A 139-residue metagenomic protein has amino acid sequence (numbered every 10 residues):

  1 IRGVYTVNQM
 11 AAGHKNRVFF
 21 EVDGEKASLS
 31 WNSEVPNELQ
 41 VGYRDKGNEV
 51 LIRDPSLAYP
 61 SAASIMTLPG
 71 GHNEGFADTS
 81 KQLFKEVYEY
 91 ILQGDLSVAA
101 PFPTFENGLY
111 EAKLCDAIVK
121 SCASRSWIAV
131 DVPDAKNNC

Functional and structural regions predicted by a protein language model:
I1, M10, E25-S28, S126: Short acidic/polar mixed-charge low-complexity motifs
I1-R17, E21, E106, N137: Rossmann-like dinucleotide-binding domain that binds NAD(P)(H)
G3, L96-A100, S124-V130: Core catalytic loop region at the nicotinamide-binding pocket of NAD(P)H-dependent oxidoreductases
E21-F102, N138-C139: C-terminal glycine/acidic-rich active-site capping loop/insertion
V87, G108, R125: Hydrophobic, well-ordered secondary-structure elements that form the walls of internal hydrophobic environments
A99-E106, P133: C-terminal/domain-terminus segments
G108-K120: C-terminal hydrophobic helical "lid"/dimerization subdomain of Rossmann-like NAD(P)H-dependent oxidoreductases
K120-C139: C-terminal capping/lid region of NAD(P)-dependent oxidoreductase domains
